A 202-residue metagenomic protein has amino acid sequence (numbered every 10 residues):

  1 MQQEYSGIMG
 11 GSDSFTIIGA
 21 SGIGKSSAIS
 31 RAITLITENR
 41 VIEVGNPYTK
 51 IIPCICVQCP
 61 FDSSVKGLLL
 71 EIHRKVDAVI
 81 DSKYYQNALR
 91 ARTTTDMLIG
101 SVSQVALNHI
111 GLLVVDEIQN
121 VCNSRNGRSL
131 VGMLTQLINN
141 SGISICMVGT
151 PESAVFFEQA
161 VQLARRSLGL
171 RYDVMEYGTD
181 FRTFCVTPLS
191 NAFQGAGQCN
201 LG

Functional and structural regions predicted by a protein language model:
M1, G7-G11, S64-E71, A78-S129 (+4 more regions): Mid-core helix/loop region of P-loop NTP-binding domains shared across ATPases and GTPases
M1-Q3, S30-R40: Short, well-ordered amphipathic alpha-helices
I8-S30: Walker A/P-loop nucleotide-binding motif
S12-T16, C54, L112: Residue-level preference for the first positions of well-ordered beta-strands
A28-A32, G67-K75, M133, R166 (+1 more regions): Alpha-helical scaffold elements adjacent to nucleotide-binding pockets in ATP/GTP-utilizing enzyme cores
L35-N46, A78-D81: Post-Walker A helix-loop "phosphate-sensing" segment adjacent to the P-loop in P-loop NTPases
R40-P60: Conserved catalytic segments around the Walker B and adjacent sensor/switch elements of P-loop NTPase domains
C122, G132-L201: The catalytic "switch" region of P-loop NTPases
